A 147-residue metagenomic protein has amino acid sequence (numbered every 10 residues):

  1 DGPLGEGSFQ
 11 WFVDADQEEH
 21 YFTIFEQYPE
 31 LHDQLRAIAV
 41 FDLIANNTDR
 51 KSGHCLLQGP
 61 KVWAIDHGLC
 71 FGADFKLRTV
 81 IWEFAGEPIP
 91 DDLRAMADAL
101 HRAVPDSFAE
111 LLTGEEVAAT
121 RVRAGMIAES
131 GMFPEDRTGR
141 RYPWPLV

Functional and structural regions predicted by a protein language model:
D1-V147: Phosphate/dinucleotide-binding and metal-coordinating scaffold of catalytic cores in nucleotide-dependent enzymes
